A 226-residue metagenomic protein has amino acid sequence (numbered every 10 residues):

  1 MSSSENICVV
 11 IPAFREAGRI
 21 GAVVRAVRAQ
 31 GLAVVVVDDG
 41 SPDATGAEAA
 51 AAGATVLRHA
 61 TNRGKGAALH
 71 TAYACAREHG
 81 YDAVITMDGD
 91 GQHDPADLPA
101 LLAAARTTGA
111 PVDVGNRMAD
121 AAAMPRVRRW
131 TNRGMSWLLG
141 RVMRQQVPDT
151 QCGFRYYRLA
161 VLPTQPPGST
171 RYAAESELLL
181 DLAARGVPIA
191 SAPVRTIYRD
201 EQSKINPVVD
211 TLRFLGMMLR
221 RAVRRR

Functional and structural regions predicted by a protein language model:
N6-C8, E177: Cell-envelope/extracellular polymer assembly enzymes that use nucleotide-activated donors
C8-P12, R58: Short hydrophobic beta-strand elements that form part of the catalytic alpha/beta core underpinning NDP-sugar/donor
A13-A29: Short, well-formed alpha-helical segments that are part of the catalytic scaffolds of diverse glycosyltransferases
G18-A22, D43-A52: Acidic helix N-cap motif at the loop->helix transition within catalytic regions of sugar-transfer enzymes
D38-A47, G91: A conserved acidic beta->alpha catalytic loop
T61-E78, P95-Y172, Y198-V209, R213-L219: Acceptor/aglycone-binding surface of glycosyltransferases and processive sugar-polymer synthases
Y81-Q92: Short beta-strand-to-loop acidic/aromatic patch adjacent to the donor-nucleotide binding site
Q145-Q146, P167-T170, L179-T196: Catalytic donor-sugar/metal-binding loop of nucleotide-sugar-dependent glycosyltransferases
